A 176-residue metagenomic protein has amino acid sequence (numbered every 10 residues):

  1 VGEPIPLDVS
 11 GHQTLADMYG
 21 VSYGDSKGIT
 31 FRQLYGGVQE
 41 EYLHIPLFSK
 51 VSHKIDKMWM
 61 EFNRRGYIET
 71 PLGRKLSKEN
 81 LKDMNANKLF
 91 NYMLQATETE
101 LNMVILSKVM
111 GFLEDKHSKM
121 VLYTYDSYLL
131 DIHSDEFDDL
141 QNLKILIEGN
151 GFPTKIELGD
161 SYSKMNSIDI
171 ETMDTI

Functional and structural regions predicted by a protein language model:
V1-A86: Helical catalytic core of nucleic-acid polymerases
G11-H12, F112, K119-V121, N142-L143: Non-catalytic terminal/accessory segments
T30, K119-H133: Catalytic palm active-site di-aspartate
L34-Y35, S107-E114, L129, H133: Hydrophobic alpha-helix feature that most strongly marks membrane-spanning transmembrane helices and their immediate
K88-E98, D131-S134: Short, contiguous acidic/charged loop-to-helix segments that flank catalytic cores in large enzymes
L94-E114: Short amphipathic alpha-helix segments
G111-S118, E148-F152: Short secondary-structure junctions
S134-I176: Polymerase palm active-site segment centered on the conserved acidic dipeptide of motif C
